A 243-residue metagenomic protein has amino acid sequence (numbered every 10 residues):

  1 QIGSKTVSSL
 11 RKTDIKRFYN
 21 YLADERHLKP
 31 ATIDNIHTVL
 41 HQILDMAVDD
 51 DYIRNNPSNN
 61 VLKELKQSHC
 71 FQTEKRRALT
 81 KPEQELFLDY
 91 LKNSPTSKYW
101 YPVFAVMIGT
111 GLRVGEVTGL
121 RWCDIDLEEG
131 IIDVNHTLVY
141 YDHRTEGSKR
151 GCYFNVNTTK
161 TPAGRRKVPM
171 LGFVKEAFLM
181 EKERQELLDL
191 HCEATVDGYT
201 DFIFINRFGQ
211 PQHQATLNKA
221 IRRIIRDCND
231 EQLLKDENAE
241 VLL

Functional and structural regions predicted by a protein language model:
Q1-D50, P95-K98, P211-L217, D236-L243: N-terminal core-binding DNA-recognition domain of tyrosine site-specific recombinases/integrases
R17, T38, Q42, D89 (+5 more regions): Generic recognition of well-ordered alpha-helical segments within structured catalytic/regulatory domains
P30, D34-T38, D49, I53-N55 (+5 more regions): Basic, Lys/Arg- and aromatic-enriched nucleic-acid-binding interface segment
D45-R54, M180-E183: Arg/Lys-rich amphipathic alpha helix in sigma70-family domain 2
N60-K66, E83, G119-A194, G198-Y199: Conserved tyrosine-mediated DNA breakage-rejoining catalytic core shared by Y-recombinases
D89-W100, T110, V168, R184-A194 (+1 more regions): Short, basic (Lys/Arg/His-rich) helix/loop patches that form interaction surfaces in the mid-to-C-terminal regions
